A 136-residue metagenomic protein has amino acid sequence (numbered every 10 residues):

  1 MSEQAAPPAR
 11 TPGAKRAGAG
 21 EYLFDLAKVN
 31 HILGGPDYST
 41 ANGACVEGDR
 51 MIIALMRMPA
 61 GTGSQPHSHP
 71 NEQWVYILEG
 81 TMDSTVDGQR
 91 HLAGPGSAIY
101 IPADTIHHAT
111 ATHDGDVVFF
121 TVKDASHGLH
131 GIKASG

Functional and structural regions predicted by a protein language model:
M1-R50, A134-G136: A short, N-terminal "cap"/entry segment at the start of jelly-roll beta-barrel domains of the cupin/DSBH fold
D37-S39, A54-H69: Conserved short histidine dyad/triad with adjacent acidic residue
D49, D87-Q89: Short strand-coil-strand connectors
R57-M58, S68-S84, V122: Short, conserved beta-strand element in jelly-roll/cupin
S64-P66, S84-T85, I101, H107-H113: Short beta-strand His + acidic residue motifs that chelate non-heme Fe in jelly-roll/DSBH and cupin folds
Q89-A103: Short acidic-glycine-tyrosine-enriched beta hairpin
A103-L129: Ligand-binding loop in jelly-roll beta-barrel domains
